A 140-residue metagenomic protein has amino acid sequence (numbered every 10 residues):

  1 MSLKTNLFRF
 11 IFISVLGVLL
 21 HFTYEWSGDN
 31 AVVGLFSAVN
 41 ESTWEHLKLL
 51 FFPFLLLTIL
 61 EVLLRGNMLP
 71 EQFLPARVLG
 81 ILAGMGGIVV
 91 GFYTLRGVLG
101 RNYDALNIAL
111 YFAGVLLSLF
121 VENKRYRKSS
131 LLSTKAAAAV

Functional and structural regions predicted by a protein language model:
M1-F10: N-terminal membrane topogenic signal
M1-S2, G66-P75, R125-T134: Membrane-interface helix-boundary motifs at transmembrane edges
F12-D29: Alpha-helical transmembrane segments of multi-pass membrane proteins
G17, H21, L57, A76-Y93: Small-polar-interrupted transmembrane alpha-helices in polytopic inner-membrane proteins
L35-L49: Short aromatic-rich membrane-water interface segments that cap or initiate transmembrane helices in multi-pass membrane
K48-E61, F112-N123: Hydrophobic cores of alpha-helical transmembrane segments in multi-pass inner/ER membrane proteins, independent
T94-A105, K128: Membrane-interface helix caps and helix-loop-helix hairpins in membrane proteins
A105-V140: C-terminal, well-folded lobe of enzymatic/effector domains
